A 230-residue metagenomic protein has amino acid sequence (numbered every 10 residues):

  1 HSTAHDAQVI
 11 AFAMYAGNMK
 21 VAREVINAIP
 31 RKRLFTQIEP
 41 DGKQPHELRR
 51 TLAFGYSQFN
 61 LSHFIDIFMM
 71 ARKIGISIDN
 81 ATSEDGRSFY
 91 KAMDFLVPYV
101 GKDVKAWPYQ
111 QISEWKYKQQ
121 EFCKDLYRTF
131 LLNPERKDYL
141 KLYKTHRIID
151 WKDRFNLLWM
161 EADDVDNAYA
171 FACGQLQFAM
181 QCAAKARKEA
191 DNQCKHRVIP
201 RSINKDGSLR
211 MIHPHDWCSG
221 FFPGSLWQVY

Functional and structural regions predicted by a protein language model:
H1, K20-K43, D85-V104, F171-Q193: Long, well-ordered core segments of solenoidal/helical folds
H1, Y15, V21-K43, C123-K144 (+1 more regions): Extended glycan-interaction surfaces of carbohydrate-active proteins
H1-G75: Aromatic-lined, polymer-binding surfaces characteristic of secreted/periplasmic polysaccharide-degrading enzymes
H1-T3, P45-N60, W107-Y117, E121 (+3 more regions): Solvent-exposed loop and edge beta-strand segments that line ligand/cofactor-binding and catalytic clefts
H5-M19, N60-S77, K124-D138, N156-D163 (+1 more regions): Well-ordered alpha-helical scaffold segments within catalytic/enzyme domains
M70, I74, K91-F95, K102 (+1 more regions): Terminal, non-catalytic domain-edge segments
I78-T82: Replace "(M1/M4/M9/M12/WLM)" with "(e.g., M1/M4/M8/M9/M12/M26/WLM)" and add "not limited to" to clarify scope
D163-W217: Low-complexity, Ser/Thr/Pro/Gly-enriched N-terminal "stalk/linker" regions
